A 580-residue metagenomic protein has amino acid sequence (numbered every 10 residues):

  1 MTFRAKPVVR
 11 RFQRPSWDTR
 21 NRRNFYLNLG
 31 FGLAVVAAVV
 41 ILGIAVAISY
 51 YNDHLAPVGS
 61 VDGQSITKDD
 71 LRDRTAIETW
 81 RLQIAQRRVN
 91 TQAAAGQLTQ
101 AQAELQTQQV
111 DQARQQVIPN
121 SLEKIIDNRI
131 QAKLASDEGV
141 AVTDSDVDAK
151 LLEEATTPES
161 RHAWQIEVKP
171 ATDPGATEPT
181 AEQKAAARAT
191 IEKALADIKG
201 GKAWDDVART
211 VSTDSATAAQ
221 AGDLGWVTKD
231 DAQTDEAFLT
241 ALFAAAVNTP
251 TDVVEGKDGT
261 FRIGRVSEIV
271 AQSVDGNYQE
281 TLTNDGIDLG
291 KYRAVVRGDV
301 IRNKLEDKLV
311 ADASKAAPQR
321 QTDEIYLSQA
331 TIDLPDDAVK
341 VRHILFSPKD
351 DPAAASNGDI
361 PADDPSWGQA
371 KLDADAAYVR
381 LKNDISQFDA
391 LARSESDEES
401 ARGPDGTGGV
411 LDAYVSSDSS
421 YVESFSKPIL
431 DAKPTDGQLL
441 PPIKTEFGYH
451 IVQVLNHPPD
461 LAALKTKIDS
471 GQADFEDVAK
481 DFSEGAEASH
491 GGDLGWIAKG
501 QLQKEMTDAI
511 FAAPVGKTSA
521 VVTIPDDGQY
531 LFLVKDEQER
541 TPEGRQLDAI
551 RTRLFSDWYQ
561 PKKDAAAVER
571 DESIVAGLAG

Functional and structural regions predicted by a protein language model:
T2-I66, Q97-G580: Peptidyl-prolyl cis-trans isomerase
H54-Q92, D337: Short extracytoplasmic
